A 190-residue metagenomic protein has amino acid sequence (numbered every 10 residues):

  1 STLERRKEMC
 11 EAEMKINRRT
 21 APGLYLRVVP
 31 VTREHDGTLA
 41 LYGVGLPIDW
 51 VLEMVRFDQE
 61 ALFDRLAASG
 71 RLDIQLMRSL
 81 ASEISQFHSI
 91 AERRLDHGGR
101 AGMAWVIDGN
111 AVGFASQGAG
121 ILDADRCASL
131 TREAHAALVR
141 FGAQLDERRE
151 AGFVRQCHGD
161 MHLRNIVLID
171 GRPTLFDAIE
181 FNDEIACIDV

Functional and structural regions predicted by a protein language model:
S1-H158, L163-V190: Conserved ATP-binding subdomain of kinase catalytic cores across diverse folds
